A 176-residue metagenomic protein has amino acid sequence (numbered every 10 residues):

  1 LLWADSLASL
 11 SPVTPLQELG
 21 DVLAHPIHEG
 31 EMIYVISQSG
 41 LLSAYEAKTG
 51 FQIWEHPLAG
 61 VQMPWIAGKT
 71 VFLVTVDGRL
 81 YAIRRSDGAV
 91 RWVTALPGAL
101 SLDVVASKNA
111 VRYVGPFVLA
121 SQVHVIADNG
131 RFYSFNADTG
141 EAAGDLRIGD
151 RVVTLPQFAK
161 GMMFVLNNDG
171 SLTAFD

Functional and structural regions predicted by a protein language model:
L1, S43, Y81, Y133-S134 (+1 more regions): WD40 beta-propeller blade core
L2-H28, F51-G68, V93-F117, G144-K160: Extracytoplasmic beta-rich repeat domains
S6, E46-T49, R85-D87, N136-G140: Short loop/turn segments that connect beta-strands within beta-propeller blades
I33-V35, V71-L73, Y81, Q122-V125 (+1 more regions): Conserved beta-propeller blade signature
M63, A67-I83, A89: Acidic (E/D-rich), amphipathic helical modules within compact regulatory domains
A127, F135-D176: Hydrophilic extracytoplasmic domains
